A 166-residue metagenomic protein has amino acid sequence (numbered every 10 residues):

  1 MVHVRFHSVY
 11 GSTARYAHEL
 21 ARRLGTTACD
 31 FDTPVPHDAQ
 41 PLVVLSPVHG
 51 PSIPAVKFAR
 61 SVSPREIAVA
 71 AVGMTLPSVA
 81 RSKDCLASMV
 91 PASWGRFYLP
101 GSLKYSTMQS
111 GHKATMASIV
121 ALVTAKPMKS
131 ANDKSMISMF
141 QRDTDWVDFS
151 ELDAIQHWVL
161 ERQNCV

Functional and structural regions predicted by a protein language model:
M1-V62, L160-V166: N-terminal beta1-alpha1-beta2 submodule of the flavodoxin-like/Rossmannoid cofactor-binding fold
H7, L45, P100, I137 (+1 more regions): Generic secondary-structure boundary/loop-capping signal
R22, F58-S61, D84-S88, A117 (+3 more regions): Charged/polar, solvent-exposed surface patches and flexible loops
D32-G111: Helix-loop-strand module that forms the ligand-binding subsite of alpha/beta enzymes
T115-V166: Glycine-rich phosphate/pyrophosphate-binding loop and the adjoining helix
